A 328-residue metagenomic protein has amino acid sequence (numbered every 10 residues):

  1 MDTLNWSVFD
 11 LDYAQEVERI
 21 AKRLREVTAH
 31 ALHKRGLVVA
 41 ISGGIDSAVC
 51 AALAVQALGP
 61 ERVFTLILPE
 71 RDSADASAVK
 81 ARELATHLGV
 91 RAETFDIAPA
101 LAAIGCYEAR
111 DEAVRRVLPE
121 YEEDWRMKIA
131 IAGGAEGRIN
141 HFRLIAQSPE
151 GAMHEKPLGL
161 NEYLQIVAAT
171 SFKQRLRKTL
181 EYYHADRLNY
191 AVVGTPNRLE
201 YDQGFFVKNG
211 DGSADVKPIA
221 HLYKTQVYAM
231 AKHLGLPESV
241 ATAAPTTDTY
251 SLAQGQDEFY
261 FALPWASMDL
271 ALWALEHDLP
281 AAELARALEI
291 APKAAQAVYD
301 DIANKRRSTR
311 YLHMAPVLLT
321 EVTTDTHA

Functional and structural regions predicted by a protein language model:
M1-V39, V49, L53-Q56, E61-F64 (+2 more regions): ATP/NTP-dependent adenylation/nucleotidyl-transfer catalytic domains that generate, transfer, or process NMP-activated
G44: Conserved G/P- and acidic residue-centered "switch" motifs that form tight phosphate/ATP-binding loops in soluble
P69: Acidic, Mg2+-coordinating phosphoryl-transfer loop and its flanking beta/alpha structural elements, shared across
D75: A phosphate-binding glycine/aspartate-rich beta-alpha loop in the early core of alpha/beta enzymes
